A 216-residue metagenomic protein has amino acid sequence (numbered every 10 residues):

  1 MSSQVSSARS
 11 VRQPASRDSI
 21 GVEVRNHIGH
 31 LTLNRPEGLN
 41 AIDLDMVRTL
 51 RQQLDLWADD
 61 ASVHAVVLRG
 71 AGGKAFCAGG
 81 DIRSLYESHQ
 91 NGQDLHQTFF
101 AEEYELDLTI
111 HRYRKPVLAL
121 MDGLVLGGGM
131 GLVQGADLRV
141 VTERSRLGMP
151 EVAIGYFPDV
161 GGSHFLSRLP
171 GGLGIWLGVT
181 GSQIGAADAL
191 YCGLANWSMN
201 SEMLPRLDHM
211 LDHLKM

Functional and structural regions predicted by a protein language model:
M1-R69, L108: Conserved CoA-thioester-binding segment of acyl-CoA-metabolizing enzymes
L68, D81, L132-V133, D188-A189: Hydrophobic/aromatic residues within transmembrane alpha-helices of multi-pass small-molecule transporters
G70-E105, G155: Glycine- (often His-adjacent) and acidic-residue-rich active-site loop that binds/positions the CoA thioester
I110-I154, G181, A186: Glycine-rich beta-to-alpha active-site loop
S163-G172: Hydrophobic, secondary-structure "cap" segments at the distal end of domains
N200-M216: Amphipathic alpha-helical blocks and their helix-capping loop/short-beta junctions
